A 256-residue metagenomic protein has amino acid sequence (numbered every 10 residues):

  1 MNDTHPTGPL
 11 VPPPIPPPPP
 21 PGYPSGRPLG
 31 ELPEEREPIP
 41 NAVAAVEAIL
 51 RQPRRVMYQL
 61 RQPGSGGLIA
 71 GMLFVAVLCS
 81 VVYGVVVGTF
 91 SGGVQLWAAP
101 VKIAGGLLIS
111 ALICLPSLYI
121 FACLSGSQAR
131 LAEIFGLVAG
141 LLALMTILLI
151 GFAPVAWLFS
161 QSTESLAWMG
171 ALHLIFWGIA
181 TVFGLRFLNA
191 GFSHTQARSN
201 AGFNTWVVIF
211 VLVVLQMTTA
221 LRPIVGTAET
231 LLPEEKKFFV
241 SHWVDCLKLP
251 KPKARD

Functional and structural regions predicted by a protein language model:
N2-I69, S241-D256: N-terminal juxtamembrane cytosolic/stromal segments of multi-pass membrane proteins
P28-E35, G93-A98, A111-L112, E133 (+1 more regions): Short amphipathic alpha-helical segments, especially helix-boundary/capping motifs
P38-A48, Q52-M57, L185-D256: Long, solvent-exposed, polar/charged low-complexity segments
I39-A129: Selected alpha-helical membrane-embedding segments in polytopic membrane proteins
V101-G105, I109, L118-A228: Hydrophobic alpha-helical transmembrane segments and adjacent short intramembrane/lumenal linkers of inner/organellar
